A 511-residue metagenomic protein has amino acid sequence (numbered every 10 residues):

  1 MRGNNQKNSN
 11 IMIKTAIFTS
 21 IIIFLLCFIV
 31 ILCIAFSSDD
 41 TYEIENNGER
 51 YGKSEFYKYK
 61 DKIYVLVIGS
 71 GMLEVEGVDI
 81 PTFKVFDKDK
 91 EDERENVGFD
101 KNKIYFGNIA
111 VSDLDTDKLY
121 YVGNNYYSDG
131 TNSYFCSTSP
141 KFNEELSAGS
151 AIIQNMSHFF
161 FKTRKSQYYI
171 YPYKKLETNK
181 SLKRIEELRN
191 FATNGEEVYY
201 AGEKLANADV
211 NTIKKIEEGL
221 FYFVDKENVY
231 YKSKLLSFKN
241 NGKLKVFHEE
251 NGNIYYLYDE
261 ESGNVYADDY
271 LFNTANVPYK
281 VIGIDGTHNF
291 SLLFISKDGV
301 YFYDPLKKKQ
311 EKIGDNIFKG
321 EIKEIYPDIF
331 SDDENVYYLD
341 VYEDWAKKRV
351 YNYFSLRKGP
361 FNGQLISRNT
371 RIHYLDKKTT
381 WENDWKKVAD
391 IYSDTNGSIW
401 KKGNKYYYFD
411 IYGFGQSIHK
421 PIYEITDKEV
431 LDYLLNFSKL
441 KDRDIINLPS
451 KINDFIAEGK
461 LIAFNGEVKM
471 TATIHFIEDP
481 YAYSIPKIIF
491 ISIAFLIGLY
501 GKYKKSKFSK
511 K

Functional and structural regions predicted by a protein language model:
N5-L25, A482-I488, L499-K507: N-terminal Sec-pathway targeting helices
L32-A494, G498-F508: Non-catalytic tandem-repeat scaffold regions and their flanking low-complexity/translocation tails
